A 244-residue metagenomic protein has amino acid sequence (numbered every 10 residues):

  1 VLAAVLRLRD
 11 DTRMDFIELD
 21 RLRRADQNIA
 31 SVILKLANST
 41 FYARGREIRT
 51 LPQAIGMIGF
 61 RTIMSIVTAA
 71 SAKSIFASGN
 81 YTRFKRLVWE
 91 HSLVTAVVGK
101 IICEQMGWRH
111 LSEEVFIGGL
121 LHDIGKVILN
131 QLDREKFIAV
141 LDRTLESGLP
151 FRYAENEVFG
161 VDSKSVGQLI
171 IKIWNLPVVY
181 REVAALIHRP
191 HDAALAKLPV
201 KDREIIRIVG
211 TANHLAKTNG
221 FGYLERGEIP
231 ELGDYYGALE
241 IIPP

Functional and structural regions predicted by a protein language model:
V1-A139, L145, L149-I229: Conserved alpha-helical "signature site" that marks functionally important helical segments or helix/loop junctions
A212-T218, Y236-P244: Regulatory/sensor and coupling segments of signal-transduction and defense proteins
I229-Y235: Interfacial "cap-and-anchor" motif at the non-cytosolic start of specific transmembrane alpha-helices
